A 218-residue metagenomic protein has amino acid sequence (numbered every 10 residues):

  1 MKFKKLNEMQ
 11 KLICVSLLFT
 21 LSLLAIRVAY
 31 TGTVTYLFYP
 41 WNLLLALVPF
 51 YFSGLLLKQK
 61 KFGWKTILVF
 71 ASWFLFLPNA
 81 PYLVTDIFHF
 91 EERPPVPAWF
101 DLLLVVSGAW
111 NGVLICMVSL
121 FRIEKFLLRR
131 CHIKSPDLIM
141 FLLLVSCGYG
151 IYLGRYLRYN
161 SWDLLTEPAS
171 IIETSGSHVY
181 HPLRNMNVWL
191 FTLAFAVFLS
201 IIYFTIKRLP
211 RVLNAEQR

Functional and structural regions predicted by a protein language model:
M1-S16: N-terminal membrane topogenic signal
F3-L6, L55-T66, K125-S135: Membrane-interface helix-boundary motifs at transmembrane edges
A25-L37, L56-K60: Short, hydrophobic transmembrane alpha-helix segments
N42-K58: Central hydrophobic cores of alpha-helical transmembrane segments in multi-pass inner-membrane proteins across all
F70-L75, I139-R158: Hydrophobic alpha-helical membrane-insertion segments
L104-L114, H178-S200: Hydrophobic alpha-helical transmembrane segments
L114-F126, T192-A215: Transmembrane alpha-helical segments in integral membrane proteins
D163-R184: Short, membrane-exposed interhelical loops at transmembrane-helix boundaries
